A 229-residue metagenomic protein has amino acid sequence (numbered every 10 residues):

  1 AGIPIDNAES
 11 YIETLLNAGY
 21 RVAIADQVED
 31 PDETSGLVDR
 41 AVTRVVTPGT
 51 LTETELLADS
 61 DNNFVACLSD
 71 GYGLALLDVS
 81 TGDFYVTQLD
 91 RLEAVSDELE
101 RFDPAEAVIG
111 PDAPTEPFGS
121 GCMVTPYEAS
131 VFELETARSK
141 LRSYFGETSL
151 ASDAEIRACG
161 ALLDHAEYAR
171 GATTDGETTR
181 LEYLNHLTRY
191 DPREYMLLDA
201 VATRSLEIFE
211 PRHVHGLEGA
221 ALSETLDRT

Functional and structural regions predicted by a protein language model:
A1-T229: Charged catalytic and DNA/RNA-contacting regions of genome-maintenance and nucleic-acid-processing enzymes
